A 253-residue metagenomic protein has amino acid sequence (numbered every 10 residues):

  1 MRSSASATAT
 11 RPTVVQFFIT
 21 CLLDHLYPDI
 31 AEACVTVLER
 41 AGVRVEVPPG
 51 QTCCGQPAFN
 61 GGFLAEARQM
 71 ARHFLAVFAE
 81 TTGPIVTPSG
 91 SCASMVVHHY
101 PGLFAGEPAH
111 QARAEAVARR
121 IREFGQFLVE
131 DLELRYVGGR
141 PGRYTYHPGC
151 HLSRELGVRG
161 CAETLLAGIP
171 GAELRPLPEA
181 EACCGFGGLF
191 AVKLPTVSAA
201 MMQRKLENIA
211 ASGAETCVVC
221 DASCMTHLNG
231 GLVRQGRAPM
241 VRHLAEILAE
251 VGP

Functional and structural regions predicted by a protein language model:
M1-P253: Iron-sulfur cluster-binding electron-transfer modules in prokaryotic oxidoreductases
